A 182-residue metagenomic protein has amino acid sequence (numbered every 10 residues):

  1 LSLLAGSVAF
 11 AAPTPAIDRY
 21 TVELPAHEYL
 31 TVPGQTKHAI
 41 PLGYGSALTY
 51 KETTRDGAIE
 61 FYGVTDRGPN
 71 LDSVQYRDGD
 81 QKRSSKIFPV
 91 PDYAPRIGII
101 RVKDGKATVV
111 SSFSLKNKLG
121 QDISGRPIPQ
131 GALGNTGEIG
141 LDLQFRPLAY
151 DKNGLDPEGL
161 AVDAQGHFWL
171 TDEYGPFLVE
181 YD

Functional and structural regions predicted by a protein language model:
L1-S7: Bacterial N-terminal signal peptides
A11-D182: Sequence/structural signature of beta-propeller domains
